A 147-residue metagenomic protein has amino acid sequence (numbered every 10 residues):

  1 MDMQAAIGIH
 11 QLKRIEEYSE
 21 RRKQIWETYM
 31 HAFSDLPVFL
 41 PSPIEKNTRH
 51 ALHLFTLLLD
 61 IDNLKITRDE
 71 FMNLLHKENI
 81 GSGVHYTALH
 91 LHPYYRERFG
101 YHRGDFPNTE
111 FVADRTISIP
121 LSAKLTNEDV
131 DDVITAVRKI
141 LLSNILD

Functional and structural regions predicted by a protein language model:
M1-D147: PLP-dependent aminotransferase class I/II
